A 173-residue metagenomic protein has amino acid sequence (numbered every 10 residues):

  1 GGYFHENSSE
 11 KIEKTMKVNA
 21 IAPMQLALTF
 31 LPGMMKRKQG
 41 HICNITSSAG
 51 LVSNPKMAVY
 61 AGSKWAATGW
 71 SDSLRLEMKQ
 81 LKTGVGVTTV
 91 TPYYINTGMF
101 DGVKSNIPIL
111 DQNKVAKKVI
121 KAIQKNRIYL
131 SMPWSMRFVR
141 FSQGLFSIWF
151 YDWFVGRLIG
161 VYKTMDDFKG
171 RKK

Functional and structural regions predicted by a protein language model:
Y3-E13: Substrate-binding pocket helix/loop in short-chain dehydrogenase/reductase
H5, N54-A58, V103: Active-site loop immediately N-terminal to the catalytic Tyr-X3-Lys motif of short-chain dehydrogenase/reductase
A27, S63: Active-site helix of classical SDR
T29-K38: A short helix-coil junction within the Rossmann-fold of NAD(P)-dependent oxidoreductases
L31, A66, S71-Q80, G86: Catalytic Tyr-X3-Lys helix of short-chain dehydrogenase/reductase
S47: Residue(s) in the substrate-gating loop at a strand-loop-helix junction that position the organic substrate next
E77-F138: SDR active-site lid
